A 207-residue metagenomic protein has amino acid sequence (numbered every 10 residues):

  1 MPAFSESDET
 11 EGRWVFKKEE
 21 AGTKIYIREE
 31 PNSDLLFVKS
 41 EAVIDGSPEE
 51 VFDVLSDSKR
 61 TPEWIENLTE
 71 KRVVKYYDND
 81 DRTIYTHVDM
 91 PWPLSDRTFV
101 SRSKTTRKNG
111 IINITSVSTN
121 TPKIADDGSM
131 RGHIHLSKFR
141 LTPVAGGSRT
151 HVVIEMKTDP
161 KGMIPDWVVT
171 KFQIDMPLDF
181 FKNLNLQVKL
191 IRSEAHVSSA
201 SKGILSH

Functional and structural regions predicted by a protein language model:
P2-H207: Eukaryotic helix-grip
